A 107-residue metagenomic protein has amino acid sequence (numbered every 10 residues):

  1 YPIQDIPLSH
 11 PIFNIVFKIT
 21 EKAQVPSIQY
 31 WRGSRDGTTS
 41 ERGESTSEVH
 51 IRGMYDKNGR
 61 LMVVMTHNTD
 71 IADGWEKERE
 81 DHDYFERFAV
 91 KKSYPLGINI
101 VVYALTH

Functional and structural regions predicted by a protein language model:
Y1-H107: Extended, composition-driven regions rather than compact fold-specific motifs
